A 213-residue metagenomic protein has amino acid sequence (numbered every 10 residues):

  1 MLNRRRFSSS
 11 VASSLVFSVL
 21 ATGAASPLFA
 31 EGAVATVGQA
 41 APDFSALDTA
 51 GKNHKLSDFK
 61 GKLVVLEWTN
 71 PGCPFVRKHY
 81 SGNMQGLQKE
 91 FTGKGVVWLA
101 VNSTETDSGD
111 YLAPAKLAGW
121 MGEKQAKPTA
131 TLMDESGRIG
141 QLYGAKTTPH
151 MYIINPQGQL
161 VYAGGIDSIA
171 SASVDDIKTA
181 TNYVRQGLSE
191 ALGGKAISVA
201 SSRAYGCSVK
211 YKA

Functional and structural regions predicted by a protein language model:
M1-L15: N-terminal secretory signal peptides and thylakoid transit peptides that target proteins across membranes
L20-D43: N-proximal helix/coil linker or "cap" segments that precede and/or mark the start of modular domains
F44-V64: A short beta-strand-turn-helix
F59-R77, L188: Short active-site neighborhood of thiol/selenol oxidoreductases, capturing the structured segment around
G61-V64, G93-V97, A126-T129, P156: Loop/turn elements at helix/coil->beta-strand transitions in domains of secreted/extracellular proteins
R77-K124, E135-L142: Structural microenvironment flanking redox-active thiols in thiol-disulfide oxidoreductases
A118-N155, L160-V161: Short, internal strand/loop/helix patches that form the active-site neighborhood or redox-interaction surface
N155-P156, L160-A213: Thiol-/selenol-based redox modules, centered on thioredoxin-like and closely related oxidoreductase domains
